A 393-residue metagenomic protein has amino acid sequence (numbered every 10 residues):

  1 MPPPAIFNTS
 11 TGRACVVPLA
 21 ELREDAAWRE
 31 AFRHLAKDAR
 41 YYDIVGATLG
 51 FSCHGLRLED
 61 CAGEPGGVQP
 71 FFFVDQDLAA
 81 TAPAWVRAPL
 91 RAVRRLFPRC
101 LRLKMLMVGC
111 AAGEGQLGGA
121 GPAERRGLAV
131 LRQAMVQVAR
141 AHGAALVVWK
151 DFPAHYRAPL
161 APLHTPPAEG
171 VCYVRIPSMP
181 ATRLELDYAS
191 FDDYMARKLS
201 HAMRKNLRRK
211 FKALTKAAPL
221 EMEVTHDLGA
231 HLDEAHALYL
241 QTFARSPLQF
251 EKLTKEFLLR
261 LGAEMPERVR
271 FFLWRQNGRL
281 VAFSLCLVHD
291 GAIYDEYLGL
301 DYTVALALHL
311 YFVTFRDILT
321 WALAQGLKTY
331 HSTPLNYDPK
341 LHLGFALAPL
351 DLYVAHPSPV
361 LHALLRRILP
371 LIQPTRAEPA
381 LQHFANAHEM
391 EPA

Functional and structural regions predicted by a protein language model:
P4-R87, V136, A145-L306, M390-A393: A conserved beta-strand-loop-helix scaffold within acyl/acetyltransferase catalytic domains
S52, V74-E169, V174, A292-A355: Acyl-donor binding region in acyl/amide transferases
P89-A92, L103, A217-L220, E256 (+6 more regions): Short, intrinsically disordered/low-complexity patches at protein termini and at juxtamembrane boundaries
R95-R102, G109-G113, F191-R197, M222-L228 (+7 more regions): Noncatalytic linker/hinge segments flanking ATPase motor cores
A237, S246, L259, T333-A393: C-terminal catalytic domain of photolyase/cryptochrome flavoproteins, centering on the FAD-binding pocket
